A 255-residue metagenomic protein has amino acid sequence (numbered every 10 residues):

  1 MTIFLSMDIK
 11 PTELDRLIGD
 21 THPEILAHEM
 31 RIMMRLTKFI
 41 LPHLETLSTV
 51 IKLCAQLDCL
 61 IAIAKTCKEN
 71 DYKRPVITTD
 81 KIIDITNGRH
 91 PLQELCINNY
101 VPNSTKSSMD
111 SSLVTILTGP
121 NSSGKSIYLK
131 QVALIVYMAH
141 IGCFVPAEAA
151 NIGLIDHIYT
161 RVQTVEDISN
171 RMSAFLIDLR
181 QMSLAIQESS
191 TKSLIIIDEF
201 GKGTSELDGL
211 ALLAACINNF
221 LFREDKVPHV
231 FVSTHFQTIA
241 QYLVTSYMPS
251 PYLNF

Functional and structural regions predicted by a protein language model:
M1-L53, T79: A conserved P-loop NTPase coupling/switch region
F4, I63-F255: ATPase nucleotide-binding head domains, primarily ABC-like/P-loop NTPase cores
D15, H22-I25, E29, D58-I61 (+3 more regions): A structural signal for well-ordered alpha-helices, especially hydrophobic packing surfaces of coiled-coils
T46-E69: Interdomain "pre-motor" coupling segment immediately N-terminal to P-loop NTPase/helicase cores
